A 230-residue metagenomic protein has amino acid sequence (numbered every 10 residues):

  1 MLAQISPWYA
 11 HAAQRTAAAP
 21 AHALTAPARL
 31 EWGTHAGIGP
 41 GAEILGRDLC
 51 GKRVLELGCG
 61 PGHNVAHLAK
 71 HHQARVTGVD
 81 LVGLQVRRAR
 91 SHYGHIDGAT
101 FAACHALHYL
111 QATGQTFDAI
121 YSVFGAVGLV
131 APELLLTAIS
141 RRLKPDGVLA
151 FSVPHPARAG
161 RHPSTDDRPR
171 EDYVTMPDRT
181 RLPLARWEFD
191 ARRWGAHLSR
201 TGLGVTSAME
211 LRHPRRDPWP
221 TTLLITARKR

Functional and structural regions predicted by a protein language model:
M1-C50, H63: Conserved class I S-adenosyl-L-methionine
L55, P61-H108: Class I SAM-dependent methyltransferase SAM/SAH-binding core
Q111-I120: A short acidic, Gly/Pro-enriched loop at the edge of an enzyme's catalytic core that lines a small-molecule cofactor
E133-V148: A short glycine-rich, Lys/Arg-flanked "PGG" loop and its adjoining helix->strand segment in the class I
V148-M176: Conserved class I S-adenosyl-L-methionine
L184-G202: Short alpha-helix
G204-P214: Conserved S-adenosyl-L-methionine
R215-R230: Core SAM-dependent methyltransferase catalytic element
